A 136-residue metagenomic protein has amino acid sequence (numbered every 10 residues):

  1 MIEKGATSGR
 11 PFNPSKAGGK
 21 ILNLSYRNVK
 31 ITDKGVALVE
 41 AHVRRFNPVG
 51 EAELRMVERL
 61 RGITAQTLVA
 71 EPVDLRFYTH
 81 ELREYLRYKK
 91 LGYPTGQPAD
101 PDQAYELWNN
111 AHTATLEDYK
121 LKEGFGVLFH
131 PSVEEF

Functional and structural regions predicted by a protein language model:
M1-F136: Catalytic toxin/effector domains delivered as secreted proteins or via bacterial secretion systems
